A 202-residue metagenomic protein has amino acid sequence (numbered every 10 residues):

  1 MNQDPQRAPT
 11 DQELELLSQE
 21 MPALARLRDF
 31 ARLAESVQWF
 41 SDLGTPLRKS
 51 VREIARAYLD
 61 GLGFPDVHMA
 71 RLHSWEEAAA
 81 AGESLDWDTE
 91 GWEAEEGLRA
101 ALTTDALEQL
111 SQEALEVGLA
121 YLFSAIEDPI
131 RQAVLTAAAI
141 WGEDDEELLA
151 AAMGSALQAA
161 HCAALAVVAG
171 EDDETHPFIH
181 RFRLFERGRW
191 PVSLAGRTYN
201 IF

Functional and structural regions predicted by a protein language model:
M1-F202: Short, glycine-biased loop/turn motifs at secondary-structure junctions and in low-complexity Ser/Thr/Pro-rich termini
